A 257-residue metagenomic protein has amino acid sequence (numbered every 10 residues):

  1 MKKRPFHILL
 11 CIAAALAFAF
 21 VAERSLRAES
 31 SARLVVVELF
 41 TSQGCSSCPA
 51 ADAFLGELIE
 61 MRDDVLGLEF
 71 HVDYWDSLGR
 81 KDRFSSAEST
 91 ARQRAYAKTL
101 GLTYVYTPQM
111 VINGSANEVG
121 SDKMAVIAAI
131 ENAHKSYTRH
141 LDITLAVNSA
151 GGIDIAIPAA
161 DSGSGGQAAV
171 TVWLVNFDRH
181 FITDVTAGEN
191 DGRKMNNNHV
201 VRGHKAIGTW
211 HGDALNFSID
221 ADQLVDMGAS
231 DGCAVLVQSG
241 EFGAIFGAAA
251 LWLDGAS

Functional and structural regions predicted by a protein language model:
K2, F18-E23, G232, S239: N-terminal export/targeting leaders of redox proteins
K2-I12: Bacterial N-terminal signal peptides that target proteins for export
H7, A19-V21, S218: Compositionally biased, low-structure terminal segments
F18-Y106: Active-site-proximal cofactor/substrate-binding loop regions of enzyme domains
H71, G114-S115: G-domain G4 guanine-recognition motif of GTPases
R83-T103, S115-S257: Short, conserved sequence motifs used for protein processing/export or organelle targeting and for catalysis
M110: Ligand-binding face of N-terminal immunoglobulin V-set domains in extracellular IgSF glycoproteins
